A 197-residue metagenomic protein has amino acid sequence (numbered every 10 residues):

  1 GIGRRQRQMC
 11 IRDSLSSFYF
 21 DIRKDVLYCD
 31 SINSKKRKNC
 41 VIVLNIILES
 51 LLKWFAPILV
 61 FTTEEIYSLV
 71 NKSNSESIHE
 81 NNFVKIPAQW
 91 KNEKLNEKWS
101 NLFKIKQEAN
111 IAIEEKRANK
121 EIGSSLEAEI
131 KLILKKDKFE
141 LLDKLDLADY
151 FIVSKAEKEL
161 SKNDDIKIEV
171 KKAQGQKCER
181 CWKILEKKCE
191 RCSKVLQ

Functional and structural regions predicted by a protein language model:
G1-I11: Single conserved hydrophobic/aromatic residue that forms the stacking wall/gate of nucleotide- or nucleobase-binding
I11-D13, N81: Short, low-complexity export/processing leader segments characterized by acidic and small residues
D21-A112, N119-L134, E157, N163-I168 (+1 more regions): Acidic, turn-prone loop/beta-hairpin segments
E127-V153: Extended, charged helical/alpha-beta scaffold domains that provide interaction surfaces
L145-K177: C-terminal edge-of-domain segments
C178-C181, C189-C192: Short cysteine-rich clusters marking metal-coordination/redox-active sites
K183-E186, Q197: Short functional micro-motifs and their immediate structural scaffolds
